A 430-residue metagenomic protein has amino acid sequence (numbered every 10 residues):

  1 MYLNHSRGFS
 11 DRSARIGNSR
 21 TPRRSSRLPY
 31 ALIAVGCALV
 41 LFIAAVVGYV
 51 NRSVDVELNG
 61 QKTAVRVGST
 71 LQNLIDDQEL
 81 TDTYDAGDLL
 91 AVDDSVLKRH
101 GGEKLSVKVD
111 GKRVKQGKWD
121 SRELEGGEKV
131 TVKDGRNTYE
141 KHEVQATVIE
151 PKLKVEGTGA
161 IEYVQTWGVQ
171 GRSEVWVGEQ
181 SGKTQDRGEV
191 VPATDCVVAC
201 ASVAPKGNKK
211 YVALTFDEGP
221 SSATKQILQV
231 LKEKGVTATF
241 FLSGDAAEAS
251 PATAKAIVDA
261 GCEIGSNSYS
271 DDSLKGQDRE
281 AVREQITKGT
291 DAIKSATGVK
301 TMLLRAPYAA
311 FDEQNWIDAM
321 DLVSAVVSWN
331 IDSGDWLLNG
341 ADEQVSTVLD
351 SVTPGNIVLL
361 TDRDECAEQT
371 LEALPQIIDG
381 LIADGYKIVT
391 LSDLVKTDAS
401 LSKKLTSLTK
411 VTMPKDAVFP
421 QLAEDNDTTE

Functional and structural regions predicted by a protein language model:
M1-S26: N-terminal Lys/Arg-rich, disordered targeting/topogenic segments
A31-V46: Hydrophobic membrane-insertion alpha-helices, especially the h-region of bacterial N-terminal signal peptides
A44-T63: Eukaryote-biased recognition of intrinsically disordered, low-complexity regulatory segments
N59-N73: Short, contiguous acidic and Ser/Thr-rich linear segments
S69-K104, K108-K112: LysM (lysin motif) carbohydrate-binding repeats in extracellular/periplasmic proteins that recognize
V92-V109, K118-A213, S222-K225, I377 (+1 more regions): N-terminal pre-catalytic segment of deacetylase/amide-hydrolase enzymes
G182-S273, Q277, A281, Q285 (+1 more regions): Active-site beta->alpha N-cap acidic-glycine motif
Q226, E248-A249, D272-K387, L391-T409: Catalytic domains of cell-wall/extracellular-matrix polysaccharide-remodeling enzymes, centered on de-N-acetylation
